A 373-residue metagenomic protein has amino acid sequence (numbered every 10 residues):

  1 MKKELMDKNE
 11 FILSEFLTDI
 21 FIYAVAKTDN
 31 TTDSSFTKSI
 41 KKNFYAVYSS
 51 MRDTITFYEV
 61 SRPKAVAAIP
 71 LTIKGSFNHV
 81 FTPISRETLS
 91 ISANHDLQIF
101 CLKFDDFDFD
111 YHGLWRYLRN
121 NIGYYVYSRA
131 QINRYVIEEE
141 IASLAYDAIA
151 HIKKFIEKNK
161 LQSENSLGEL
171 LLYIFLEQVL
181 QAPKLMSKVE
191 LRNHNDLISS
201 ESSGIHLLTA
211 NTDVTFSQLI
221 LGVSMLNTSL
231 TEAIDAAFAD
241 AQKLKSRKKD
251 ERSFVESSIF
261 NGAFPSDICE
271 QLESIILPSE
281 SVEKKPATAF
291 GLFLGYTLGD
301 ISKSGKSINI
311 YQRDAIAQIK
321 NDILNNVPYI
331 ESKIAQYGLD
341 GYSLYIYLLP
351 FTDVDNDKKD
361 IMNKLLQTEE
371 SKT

Functional and structural regions predicted by a protein language model:
M1, L5-S90: A generic N-terminal leader/anchor concept
K64-S143: A structured, charge-rich N-terminal accessory region that forms the first stable segment of a protein and links
E139-L161: A short, surface-exposed helix-loop junction/capping segment
L167-L197: Extended, Lys/Arg-enriched charged tracts that mediate electrostatic binding to polyanionic substrates
V189-I205, I276-P278: Active-site metal-binding core of divalent-cation-utilizing nuclease and nuclease-like domains
I205-I259: A recognition module on extended beta-rich or small alphabeta surfaces enriched in W/G with H and D/E
D235-P328: Acidic, metal/cofactor-coordinating or nucleic-acid-engaging core segments within structured domains
S304-T373: Extended, charged low-complexity segments that frequently continue into or abut oligomerization scaffolds
